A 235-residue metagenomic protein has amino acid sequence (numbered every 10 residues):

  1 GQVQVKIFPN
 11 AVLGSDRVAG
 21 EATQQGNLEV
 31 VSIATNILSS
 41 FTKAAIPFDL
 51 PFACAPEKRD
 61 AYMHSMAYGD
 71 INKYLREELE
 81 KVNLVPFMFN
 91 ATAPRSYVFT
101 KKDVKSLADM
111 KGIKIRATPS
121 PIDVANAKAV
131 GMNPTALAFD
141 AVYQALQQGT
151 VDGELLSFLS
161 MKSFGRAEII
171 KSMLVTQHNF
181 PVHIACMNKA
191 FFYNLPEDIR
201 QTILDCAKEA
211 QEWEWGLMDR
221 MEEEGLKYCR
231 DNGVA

Functional and structural regions predicted by a protein language model:
G1-A61, E77-A235: N-terminal secretory/targeting leader peptides
Y62-E77: Signature of the catalytic double-stranded beta-helix
